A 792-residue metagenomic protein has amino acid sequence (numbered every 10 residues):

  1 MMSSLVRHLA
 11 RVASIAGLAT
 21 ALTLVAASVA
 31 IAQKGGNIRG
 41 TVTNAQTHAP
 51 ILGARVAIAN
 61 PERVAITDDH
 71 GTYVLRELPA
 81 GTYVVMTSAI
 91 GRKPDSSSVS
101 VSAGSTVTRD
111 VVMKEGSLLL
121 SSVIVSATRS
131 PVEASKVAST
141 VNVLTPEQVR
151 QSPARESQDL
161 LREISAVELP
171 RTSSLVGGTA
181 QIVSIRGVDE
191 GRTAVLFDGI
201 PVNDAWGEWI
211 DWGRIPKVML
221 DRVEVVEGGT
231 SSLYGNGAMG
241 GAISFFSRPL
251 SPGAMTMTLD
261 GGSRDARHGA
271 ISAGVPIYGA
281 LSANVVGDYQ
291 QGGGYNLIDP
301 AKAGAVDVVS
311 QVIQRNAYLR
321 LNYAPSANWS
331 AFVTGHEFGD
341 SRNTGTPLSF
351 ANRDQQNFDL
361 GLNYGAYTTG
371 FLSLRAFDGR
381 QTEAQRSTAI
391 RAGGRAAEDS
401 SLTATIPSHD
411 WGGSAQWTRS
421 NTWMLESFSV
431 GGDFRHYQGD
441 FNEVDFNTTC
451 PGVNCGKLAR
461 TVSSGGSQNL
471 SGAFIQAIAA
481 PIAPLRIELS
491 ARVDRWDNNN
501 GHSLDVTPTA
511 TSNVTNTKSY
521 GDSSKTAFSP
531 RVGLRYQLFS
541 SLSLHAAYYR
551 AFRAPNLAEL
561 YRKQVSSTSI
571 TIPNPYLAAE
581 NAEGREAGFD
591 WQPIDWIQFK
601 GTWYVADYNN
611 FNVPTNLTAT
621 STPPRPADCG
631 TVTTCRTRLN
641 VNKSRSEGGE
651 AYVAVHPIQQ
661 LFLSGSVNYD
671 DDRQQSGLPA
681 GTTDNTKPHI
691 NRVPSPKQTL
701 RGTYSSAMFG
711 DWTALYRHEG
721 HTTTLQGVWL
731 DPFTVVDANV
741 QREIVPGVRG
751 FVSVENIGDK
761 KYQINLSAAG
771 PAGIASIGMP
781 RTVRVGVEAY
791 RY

Functional and structural regions predicted by a protein language model:
S28-V123, E163, E168, R186: Periplasm-facing N-terminal accessory domains of Gram-negative outer-membrane beta-barrel systems
Q158, R162-P201, D221: Extracytoplasmic beta-strand/coil segments of soluble accessory domains associated with Gram-negative outer-membrane
V183, I200-E227: Short acidic/polar hinge/loop motifs at secondary-structure boundaries that mediate gating or recognition
S263-Q291, A301-S341, F350-F371, T422-E426 (+3 more regions): Transmembrane beta-barrel wall of Gram-negative outer-membrane proteins
S310, Y318, S408-W417, V462 (+6 more regions): Outer membrane beta-barrel strand-and-loop segments of large Gram-negative receptors, especially TonB-dependent
G339, R380-A384, Q438-D440, D445 (+10 more regions): Surface-exposed extracellular loop regions of Gram-negative outer-membrane beta-barrel proteins, predominantly
A480-I487, R495, F599-Y608, D628-T724: Gram-negative outer-membrane beta-barrel transporters
F552, N609, P614, Q741-Y792: C-terminal beta-signal and adjacent terminal beta-strands/loops of Gram-negative outer-membrane beta-barrel proteins
